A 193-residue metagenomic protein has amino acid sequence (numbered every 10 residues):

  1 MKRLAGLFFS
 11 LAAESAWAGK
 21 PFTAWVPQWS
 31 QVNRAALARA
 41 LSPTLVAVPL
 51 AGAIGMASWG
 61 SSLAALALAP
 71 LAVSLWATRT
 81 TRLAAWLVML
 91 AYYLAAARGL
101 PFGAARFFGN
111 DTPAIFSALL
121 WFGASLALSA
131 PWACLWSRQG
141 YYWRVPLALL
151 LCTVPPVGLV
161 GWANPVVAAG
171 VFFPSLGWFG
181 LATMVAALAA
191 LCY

Functional and structural regions predicted by a protein language model:
K2-Y193: Membrane-embedded alpha-helical bundles of multi-pass enzymes that act on lipidic or dolichyl-linked glycan substrates
